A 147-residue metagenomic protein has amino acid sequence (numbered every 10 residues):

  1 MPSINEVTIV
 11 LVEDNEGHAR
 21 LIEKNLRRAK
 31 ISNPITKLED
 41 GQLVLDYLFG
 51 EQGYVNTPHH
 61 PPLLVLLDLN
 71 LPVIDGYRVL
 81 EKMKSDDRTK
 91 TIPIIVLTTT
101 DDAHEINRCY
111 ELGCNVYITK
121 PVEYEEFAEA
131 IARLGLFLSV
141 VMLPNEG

Functional and structural regions predicted by a protein language model:
M1-L11, N15-T36, Q42-L45, F49 (+2 more regions): Non-catalytic signal-transmission and effector/linker regions of two-component phosphorelay proteins
V55-H60, K84-T91, L112: Conserved phosphotransfer cores of two-component systems
L67-D68, T98: Active-site residues of response regulator receiver
P72, D102: The feature encodes the CheY-like receiver
N115: Short, glycine/charged-rich "phosphate-handling" switch motifs in NTP-dependent and phosphotransfer domains
K120: A Lys-centered signature of the CheY-like receiver
